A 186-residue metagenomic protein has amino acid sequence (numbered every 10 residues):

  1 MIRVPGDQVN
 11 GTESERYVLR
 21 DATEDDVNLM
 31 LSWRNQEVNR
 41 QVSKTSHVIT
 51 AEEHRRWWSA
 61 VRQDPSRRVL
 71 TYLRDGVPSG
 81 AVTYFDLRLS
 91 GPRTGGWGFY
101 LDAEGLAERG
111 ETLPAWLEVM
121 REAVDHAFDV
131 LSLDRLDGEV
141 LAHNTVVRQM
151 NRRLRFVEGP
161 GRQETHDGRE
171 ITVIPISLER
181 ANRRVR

Functional and structural regions predicted by a protein language model:
M1-V18, A22-V27, Q36, D75-R186: Acyl-donor (CoA/ACP) binding surface of acyl/acetyltransferases
M30-N35, H54, W58, M120: Hydrophobic alpha-helical core bundles mediating ligand binding, dimerization, or RNAP-core interactions
Q36-N39, V48, Q63, F156: Residue-level marker of structural boundaries
V38-R56: Conserved GNAT-fold acetyl-CoA-binding loop/helix
S46-H47, L70, D167: Sparse recognition of residues in long alpha-helices and their boundaries
S59-T71, G80: A short helix-loop-beta-strand connector motif used in the catalytic cores of GNAT acetyltransferases and, in some
